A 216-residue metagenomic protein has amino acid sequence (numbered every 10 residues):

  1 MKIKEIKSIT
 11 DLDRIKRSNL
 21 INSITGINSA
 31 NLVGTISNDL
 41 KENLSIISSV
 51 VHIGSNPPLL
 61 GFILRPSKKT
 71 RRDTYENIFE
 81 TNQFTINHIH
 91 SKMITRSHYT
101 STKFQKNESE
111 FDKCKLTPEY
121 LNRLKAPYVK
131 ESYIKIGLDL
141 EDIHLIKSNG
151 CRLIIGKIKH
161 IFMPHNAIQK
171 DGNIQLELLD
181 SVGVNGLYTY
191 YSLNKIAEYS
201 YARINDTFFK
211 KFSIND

Functional and structural regions predicted by a protein language model:
M1-D216: Basic, polyanion-binding surface patches
